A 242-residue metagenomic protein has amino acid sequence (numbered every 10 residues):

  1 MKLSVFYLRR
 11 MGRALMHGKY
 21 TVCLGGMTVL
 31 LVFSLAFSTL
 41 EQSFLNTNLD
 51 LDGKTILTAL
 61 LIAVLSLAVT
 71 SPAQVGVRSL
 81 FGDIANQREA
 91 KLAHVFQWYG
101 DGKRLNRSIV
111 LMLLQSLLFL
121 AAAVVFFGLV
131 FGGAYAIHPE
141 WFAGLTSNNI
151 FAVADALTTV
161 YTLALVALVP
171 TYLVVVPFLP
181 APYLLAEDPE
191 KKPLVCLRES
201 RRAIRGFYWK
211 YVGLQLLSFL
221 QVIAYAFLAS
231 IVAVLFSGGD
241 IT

Functional and structural regions predicted by a protein language model:
M1-T242: Hydrophobic alpha-helical membrane segments
